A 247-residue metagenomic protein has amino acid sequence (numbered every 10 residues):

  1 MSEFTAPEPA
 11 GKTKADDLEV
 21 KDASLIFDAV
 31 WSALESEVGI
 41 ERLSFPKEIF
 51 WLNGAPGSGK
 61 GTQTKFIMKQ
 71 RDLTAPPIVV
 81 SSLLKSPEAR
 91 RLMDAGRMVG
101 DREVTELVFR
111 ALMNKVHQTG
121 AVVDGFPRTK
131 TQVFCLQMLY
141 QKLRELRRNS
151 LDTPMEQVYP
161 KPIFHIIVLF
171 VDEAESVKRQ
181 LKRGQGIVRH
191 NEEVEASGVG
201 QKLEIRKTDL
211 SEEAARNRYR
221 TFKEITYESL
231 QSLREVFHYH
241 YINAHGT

Functional and structural regions predicted by a protein language model:
M1-T247: Glycine-rich phosphate-binding loop of ATP-dependent small-molecule kinases
